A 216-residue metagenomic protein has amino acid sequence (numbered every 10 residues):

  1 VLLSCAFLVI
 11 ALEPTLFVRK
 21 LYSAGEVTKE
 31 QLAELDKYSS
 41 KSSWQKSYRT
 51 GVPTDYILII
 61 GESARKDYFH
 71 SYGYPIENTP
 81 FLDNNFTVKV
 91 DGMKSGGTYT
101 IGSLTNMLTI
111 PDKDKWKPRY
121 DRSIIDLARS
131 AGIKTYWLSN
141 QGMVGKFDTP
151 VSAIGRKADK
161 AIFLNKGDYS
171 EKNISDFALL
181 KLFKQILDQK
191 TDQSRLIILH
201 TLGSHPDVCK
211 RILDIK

Functional and structural regions predicted by a protein language model:
L2-T15: Internal/C-terminal transmembrane anchor helices
P14-L58, S63-K216: Active-site-proximal alpha/beta segments of enzymes that process anionic O-linked groups
